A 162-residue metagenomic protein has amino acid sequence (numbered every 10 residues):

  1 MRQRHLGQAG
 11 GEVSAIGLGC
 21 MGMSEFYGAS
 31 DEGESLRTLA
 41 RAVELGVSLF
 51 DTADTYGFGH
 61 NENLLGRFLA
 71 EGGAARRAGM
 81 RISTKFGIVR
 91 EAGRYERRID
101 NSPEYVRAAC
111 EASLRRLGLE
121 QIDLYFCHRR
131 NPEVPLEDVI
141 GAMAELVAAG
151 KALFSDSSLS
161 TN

Functional and structural regions predicted by a protein language model:
M1-M80, A148: N-terminal binding-site loop/beta-alpha segment at the start of enzyme catalytic domains that lines or forms
Q8-F26, S83-R97, Q121, F126: N-terminal small/glycine-rich loop or linker at the start of catalytic domains across soluble metabolic enzymes
M21-M23, A53-T55, K85-V89, C127-R130 (+1 more regions): Active-site beta-loop-alpha junctions enriched in small/polar residues
L64-F68, R81, K85, Y105-A112 (+1 more regions): Generic beta-strand or strand-like secondary-structure segments
G79-R81, L153-F154: Proline-centered loop/turn at the N-terminus of a beta-strand
G93-N162: Glycine/proline-rich, positively charged, aromatic-decorated active-site loop/lid region on the catalytic face
